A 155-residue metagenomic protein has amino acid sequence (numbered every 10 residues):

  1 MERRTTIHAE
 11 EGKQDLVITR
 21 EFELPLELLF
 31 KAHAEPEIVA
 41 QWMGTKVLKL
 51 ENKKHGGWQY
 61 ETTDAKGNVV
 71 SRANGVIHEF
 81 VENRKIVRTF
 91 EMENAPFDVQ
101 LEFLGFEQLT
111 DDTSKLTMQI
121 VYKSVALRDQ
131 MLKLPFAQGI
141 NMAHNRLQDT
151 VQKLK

Functional and structural regions predicted by a protein language model:
M1-K46: Hydrophobic ligand-binding cavity/cleft-lining segments
K13-T19, G57, R72, K85 (+2 more regions): Intrinsic-disorder/low-complexity, polar/charged segments enriched in Ser/Thr/Lys/Arg/Asp/Glu/Gln
V17-I18, P36-R72, K155: Short beta-edge strand/loop motif at the mouth of beta-sheet-based domains
R20, V47-L48, R72-E79, F90 (+1 more regions): Hydrophobic/aromatic beta-strand elements that line small-molecule binding cavities or substrate pockets in beta-rich
L26, N52-K53, H78-R84, G105-K115: A short, structured loop/turn motif at beta-sheet edges
L29-H33, V39, W58-Y60, I77 (+4 more regions): Hydrophobic pocket/interface hotspot
M92-Q138: Beta-strand/loop substructures that line and gate deep hydrophobic ligand-binding cavities in soluble
D149-K155: Generic C-terminal helix-cap and adjacent flexible tail
